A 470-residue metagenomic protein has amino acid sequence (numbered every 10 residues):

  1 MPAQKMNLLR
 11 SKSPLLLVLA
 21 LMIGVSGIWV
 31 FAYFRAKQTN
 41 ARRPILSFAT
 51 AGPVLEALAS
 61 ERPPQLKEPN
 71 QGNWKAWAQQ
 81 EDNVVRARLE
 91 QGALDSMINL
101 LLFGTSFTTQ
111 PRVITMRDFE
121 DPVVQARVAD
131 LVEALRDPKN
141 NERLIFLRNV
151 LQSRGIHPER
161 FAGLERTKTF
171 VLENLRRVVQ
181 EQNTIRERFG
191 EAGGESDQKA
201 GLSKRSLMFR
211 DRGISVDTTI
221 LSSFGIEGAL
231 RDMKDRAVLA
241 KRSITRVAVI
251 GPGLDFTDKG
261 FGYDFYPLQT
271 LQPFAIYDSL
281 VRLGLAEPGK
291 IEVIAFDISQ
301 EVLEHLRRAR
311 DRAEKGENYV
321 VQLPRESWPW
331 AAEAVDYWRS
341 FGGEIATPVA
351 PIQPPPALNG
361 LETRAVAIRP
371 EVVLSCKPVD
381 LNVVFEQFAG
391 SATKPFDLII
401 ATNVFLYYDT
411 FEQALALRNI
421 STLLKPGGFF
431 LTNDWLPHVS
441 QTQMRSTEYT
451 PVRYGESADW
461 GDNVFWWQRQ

Functional and structural regions predicted by a protein language model:
N7-M22: N-terminal Sec-pathway targeting helices
P53-G201, K241-S243, G253-D380, V384: Class I S-adenosyl-L-methionine-dependent methyltransferase module
I220-I244, A275: Conserved alpha-helix/loop element of class I SAM-dependent methyltransferases that forms part of the SAM/SAH-binding
R242, F385-I399: A short acidic, Gly/Pro-enriched loop at the edge of an enzyme's catalytic core that lines a small-molecule cofactor
E317-W330, A334, W338-G342, Q441-R469: Conserved Class I S-adenosyl-L-methionine
F396-F411: A short SAM/SAH-binding and catalytic strip from SAM-dependent methyltransferases
A414-P426: A short glycine-rich, Lys/Arg-flanked "PGG" loop and its adjoining helix->strand segment in the class I
P426-W435: Conserved beta-strand signature within the Rossmann-like core of class I S-adenosyl-L-methionine
